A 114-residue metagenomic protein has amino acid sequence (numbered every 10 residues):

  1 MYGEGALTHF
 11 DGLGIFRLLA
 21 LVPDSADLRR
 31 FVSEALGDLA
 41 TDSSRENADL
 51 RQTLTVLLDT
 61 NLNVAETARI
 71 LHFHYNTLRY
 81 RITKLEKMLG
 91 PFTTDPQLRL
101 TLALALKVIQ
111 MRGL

Functional and structural regions predicted by a protein language model:
M1-L114: Cytosolic nucleotide-utilizing catalytic cores of signal-transduction proteins
